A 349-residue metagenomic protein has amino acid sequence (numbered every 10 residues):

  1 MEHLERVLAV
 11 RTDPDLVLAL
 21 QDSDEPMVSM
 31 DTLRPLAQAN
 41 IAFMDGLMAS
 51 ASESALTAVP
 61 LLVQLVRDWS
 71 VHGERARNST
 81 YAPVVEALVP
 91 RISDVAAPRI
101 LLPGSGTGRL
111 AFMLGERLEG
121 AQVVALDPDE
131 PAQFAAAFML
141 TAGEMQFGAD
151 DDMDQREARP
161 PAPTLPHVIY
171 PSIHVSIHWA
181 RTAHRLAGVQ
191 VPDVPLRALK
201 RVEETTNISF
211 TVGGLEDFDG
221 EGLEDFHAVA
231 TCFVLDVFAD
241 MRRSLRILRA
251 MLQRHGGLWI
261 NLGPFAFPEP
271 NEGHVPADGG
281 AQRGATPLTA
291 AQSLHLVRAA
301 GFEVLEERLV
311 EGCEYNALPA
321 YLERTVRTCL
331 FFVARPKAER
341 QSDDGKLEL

Functional and structural regions predicted by a protein language model:
M1-V95, G108-R109, E348-L349: N-terminal accessory segments
V95-G106, V124: Conserved class I S-adenosyl-L-methionine
T107-G120: Conserved SAM-binding loop of SAM-dependent methyltransferases across substrates and taxa, primarily the Class I
A142-G220: S-adenosyl-L-methionine
H227-D240: A short SAM/SAH-binding and catalytic strip from SAM-dependent methyltransferases
R242-G257: A short glycine-rich, Lys/Arg-flanked "PGG" loop and its adjoining helix->strand segment in the class I
H255-P268: Conserved beta-strand signature within the Rossmann-like core of class I S-adenosyl-L-methionine
A300, E314-L349: Core SAM-dependent methyltransferase catalytic element
